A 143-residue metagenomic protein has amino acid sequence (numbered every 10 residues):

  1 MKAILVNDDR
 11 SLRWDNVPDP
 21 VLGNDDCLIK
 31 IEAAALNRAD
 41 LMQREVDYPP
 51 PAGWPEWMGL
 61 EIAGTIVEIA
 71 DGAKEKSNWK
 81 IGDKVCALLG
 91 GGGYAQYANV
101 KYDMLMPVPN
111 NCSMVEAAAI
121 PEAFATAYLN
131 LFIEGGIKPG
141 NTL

Functional and structural regions predicted by a protein language model:
K2, D26-L28, T142: Residues that mark the start of a beta-strand
L5-L12: Extracellular beta-rich ligand/substrate-recognition surface
R13, D25, L60, Y102 (+1 more regions): Exposed loop/turn and edge beta-strand positions of beta-sandwich/beta-sheet ligand-binding modules
P18-A35, D47-G92: Glycine-rich beta-strand-centered segment in the early N-terminal region that forms part of a ligand/cofactor-binding
R38-E45: Cytochrome P450 core scaffold surrounding the K-helix E-X-X-R motif and the conserved "meander" helix-loop region
A73, K84-L143: NAD(P)H dinucleotide-binding glycine-rich loop of Rossmann-like/cofactor-binding domains, especially the beta1-alpha1
